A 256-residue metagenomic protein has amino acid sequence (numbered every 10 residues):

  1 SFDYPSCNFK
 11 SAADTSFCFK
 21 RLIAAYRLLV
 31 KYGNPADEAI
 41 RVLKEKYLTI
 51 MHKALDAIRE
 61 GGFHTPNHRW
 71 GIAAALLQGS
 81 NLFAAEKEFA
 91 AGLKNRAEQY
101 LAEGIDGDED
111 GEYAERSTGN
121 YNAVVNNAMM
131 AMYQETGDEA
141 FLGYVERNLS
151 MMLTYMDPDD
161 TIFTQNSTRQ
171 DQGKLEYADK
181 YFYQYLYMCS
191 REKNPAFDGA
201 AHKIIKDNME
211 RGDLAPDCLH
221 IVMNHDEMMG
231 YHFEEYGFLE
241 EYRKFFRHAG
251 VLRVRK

Functional and structural regions predicted by a protein language model:
S1-L142: Aromatic-lined, polymer-binding surfaces characteristic of secreted/periplasmic polysaccharide-degrading enzymes
E139-K256: Extended polysaccharide-engagement surfaces of secreted carbohydrate-active enzymes
